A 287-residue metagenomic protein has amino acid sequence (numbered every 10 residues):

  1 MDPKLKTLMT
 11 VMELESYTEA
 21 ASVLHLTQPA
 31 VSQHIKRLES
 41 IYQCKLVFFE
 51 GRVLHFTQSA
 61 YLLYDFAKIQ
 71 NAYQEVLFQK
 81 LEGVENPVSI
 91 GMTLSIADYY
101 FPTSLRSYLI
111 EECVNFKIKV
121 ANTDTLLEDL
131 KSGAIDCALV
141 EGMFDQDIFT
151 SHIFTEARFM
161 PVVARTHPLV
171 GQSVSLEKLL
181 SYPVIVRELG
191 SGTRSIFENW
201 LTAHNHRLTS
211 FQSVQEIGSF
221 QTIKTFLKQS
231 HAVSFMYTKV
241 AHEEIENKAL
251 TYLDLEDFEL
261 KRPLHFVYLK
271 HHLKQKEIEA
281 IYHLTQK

Functional and structural regions predicted by a protein language model:
M9, I41-Y42, L63-E85, I281: Alpha-helical linker/hinge and terminal dimerization helices associated with HTH transcriptional regulators
M9-T27: Short helix-boundary/capping micro-motifs
E39-F56: A short LG(V/I)-centered, amphipathic sequence patch enriched for acidic residue(s) preceding the LG motif
E85-Q146: Central regulatory/effector-binding core of bacterial HTH transcription factors
Y100, Y252-K287: A late-sequence structural motif
T123-T125, K131-A134, V140-E141, T202 (+1 more regions): Hydrophobic hinge/microswitch elements
H152-L189, I278: Flexible hinge/capping segments at coil-to-helix
V184-N205: Secondary-structure junction motif
